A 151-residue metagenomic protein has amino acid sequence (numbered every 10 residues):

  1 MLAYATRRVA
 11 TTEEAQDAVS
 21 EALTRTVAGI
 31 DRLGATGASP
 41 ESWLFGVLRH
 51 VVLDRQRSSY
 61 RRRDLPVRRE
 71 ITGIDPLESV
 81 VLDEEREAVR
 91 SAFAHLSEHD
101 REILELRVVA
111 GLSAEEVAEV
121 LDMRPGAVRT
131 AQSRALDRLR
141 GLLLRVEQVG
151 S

Functional and structural regions predicted by a protein language model:
M1-T12, A28-G29, F93, L144-R145: Amphipathic, Lys/Arg- and hydrophobic-enriched alpha-helical face
A3, D17-T24, A38-H50: Structural recognition of an alpha-helix C-terminal capping motif at a helix-to-coil junction
R7-A10, H95, E105-S113: Short helix-capping/turn signature of helix-turn-helix
R7-T12, E21-A38, S58-Y60: Sigma70-family region 2
A28-A35, F45-V67, L82, R145: Arg/Lys-rich amphipathic alpha helix in sigma70-family domain 2
R49, D100, V109, E115 (+1 more regions): DNA-recognition helix of helix-turn-helix
R63-A94: Acidic, proline/glycine-rich intrinsically disordered inter-domain spacer in sigma factors
V89, I103-L104: Short alpha-helical "packing" element that flanks the helix-turn-helix/winged-helix DNA-binding module
